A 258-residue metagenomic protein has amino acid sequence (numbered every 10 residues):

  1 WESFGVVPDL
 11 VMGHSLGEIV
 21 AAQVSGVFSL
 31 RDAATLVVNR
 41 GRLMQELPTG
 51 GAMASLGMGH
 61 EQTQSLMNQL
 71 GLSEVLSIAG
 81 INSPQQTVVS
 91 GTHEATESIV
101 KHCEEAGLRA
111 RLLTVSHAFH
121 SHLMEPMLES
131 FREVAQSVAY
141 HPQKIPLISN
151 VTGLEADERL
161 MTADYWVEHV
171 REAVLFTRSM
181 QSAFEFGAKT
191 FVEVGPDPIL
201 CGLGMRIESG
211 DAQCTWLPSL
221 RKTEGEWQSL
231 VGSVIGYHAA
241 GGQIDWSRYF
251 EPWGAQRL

Functional and structural regions predicted by a protein language model:
W1-V194, P198-L200: Acyltransferase
E74-S77, N82-S83, T152, W216 (+1 more regions): Acyltransferase loading domain of fatty acid and polyketide assembly lines
R132-Q136, Y165-H169, I235-Y249: A polyampholytic, Gly/Pro-enriched intrinsically disordered region
E158-L160, L203, W227-G232: Short conserved micro-motifs at the rims of enzyme active sites and ligand-binding pockets
D197-G210: Short Gly/Thr/Asp-enriched flexible loops that form oxyanion-binding sites at enzyme active sites
G210-A240: Short, flexible loop segments at boundaries between secondary-structure elements
